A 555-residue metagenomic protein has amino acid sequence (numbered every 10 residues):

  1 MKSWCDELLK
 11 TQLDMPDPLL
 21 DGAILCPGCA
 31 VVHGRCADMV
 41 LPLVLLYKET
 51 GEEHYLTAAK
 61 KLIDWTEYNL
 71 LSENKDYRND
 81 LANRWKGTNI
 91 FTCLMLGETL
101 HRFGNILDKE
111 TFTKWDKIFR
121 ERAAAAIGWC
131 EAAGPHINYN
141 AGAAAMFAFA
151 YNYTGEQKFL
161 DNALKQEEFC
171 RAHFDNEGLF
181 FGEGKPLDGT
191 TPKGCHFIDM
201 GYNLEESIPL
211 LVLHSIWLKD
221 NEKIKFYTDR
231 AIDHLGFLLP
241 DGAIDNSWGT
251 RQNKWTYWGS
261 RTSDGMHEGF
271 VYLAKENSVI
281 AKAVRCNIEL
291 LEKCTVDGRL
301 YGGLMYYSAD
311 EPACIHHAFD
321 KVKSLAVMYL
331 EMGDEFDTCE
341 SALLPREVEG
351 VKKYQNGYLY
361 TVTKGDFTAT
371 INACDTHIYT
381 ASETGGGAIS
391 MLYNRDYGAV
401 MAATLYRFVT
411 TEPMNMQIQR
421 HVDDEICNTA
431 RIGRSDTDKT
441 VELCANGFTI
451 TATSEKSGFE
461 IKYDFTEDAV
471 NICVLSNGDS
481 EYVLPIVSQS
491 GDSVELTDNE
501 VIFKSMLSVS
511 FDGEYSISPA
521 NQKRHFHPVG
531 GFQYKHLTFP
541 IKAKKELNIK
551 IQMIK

Functional and structural regions predicted by a protein language model:
M1-M15: An edge-strand/N-cap motif at the start of beta-rich repeat modules
D14-M15, L19, G357-L359: Short, acidic/polar N-cap/turn motifs at the starts of alpha helices
L20-C26: Glycine-rich, aromatic-bearing surface loops/beta-hairpins
G28-K48, E52-K225, R251-R261: Aromatic-lined, polymer-binding surfaces characteristic of secreted/periplasmic polysaccharide-degrading enzymes
F119, A123, T228-L235, V284-I288: Short amphipathic alpha-helical coiled-coil/interface segments
W129, N140-A143, D229-D241: Internal alpha-helical scaffold/solenoid segments in large eukaryotic proteins
E222-K223, L235-S505, S510-F511: Extended polysaccharide-engagement surfaces of secreted carbohydrate-active enzymes
D512-K555: Beta-strand-rich recognition/accessory modules
